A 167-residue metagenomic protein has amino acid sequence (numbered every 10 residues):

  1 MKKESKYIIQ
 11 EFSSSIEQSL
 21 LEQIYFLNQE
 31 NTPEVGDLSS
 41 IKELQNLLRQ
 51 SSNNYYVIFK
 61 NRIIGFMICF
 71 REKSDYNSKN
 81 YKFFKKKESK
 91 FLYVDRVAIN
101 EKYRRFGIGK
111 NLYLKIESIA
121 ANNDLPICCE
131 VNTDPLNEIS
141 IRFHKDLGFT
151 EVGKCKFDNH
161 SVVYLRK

Functional and structural regions predicted by a protein language model:
K2-K42, F59-I64: Short amphipathic alpha-helix that is part of the acyltransferase structural core
E4-Y7, K154-K167: C-terminal "cap" of GNAT-fold acetyltransferases
N53-R71: Conserved beta-hairpin
I68-R96: Conserved acyl-donor/pantetheine-binding loop and adjacent beta-alpha core of acyl/acetyltransferases and related
D95-R104, T133-D134: A short, internal acetyl-CoA/4′-phosphopantetheine-binding micro-motif in the GNAT/acyltransferase core
I99, R105-S118: Conserved acetyl-CoA-binding loop-helix of GNAT-fold acetyltransferases
A120-T133: Conserved GNAT acetyl-CoA-binding A-motif
T133-G153: Conserved active-site alpha-helix within GNAT-family acetyltransferase domains
